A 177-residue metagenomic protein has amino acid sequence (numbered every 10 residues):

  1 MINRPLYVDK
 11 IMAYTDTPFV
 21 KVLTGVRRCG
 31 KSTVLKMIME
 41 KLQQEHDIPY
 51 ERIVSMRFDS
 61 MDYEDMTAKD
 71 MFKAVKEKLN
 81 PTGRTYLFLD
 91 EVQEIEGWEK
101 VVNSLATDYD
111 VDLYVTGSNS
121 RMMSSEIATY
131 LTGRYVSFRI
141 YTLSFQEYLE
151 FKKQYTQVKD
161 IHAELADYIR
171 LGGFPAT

Functional and structural regions predicted by a protein language model:
M1-T177: Phosphate-binding site recognition
